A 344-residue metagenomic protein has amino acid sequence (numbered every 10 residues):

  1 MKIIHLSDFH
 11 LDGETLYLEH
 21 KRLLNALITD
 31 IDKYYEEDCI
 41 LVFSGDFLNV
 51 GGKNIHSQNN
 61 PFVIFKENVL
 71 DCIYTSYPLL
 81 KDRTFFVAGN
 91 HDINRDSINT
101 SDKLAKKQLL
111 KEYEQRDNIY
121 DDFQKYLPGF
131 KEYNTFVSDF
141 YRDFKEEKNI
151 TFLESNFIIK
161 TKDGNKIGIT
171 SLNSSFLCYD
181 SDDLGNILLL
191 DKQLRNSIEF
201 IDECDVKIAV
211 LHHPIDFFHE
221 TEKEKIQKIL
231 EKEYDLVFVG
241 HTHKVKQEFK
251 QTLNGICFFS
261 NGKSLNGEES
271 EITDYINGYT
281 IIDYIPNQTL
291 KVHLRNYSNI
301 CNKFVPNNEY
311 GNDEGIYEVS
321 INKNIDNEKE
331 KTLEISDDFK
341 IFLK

Functional and structural regions predicted by a protein language model:
M1-G13, K166-C178, I208-H212, F258-K263: Active-site-proximal beta-strand elements of phosphoester/diester hydrolases
M1-I64, V69-D82, N94-R95, N196-E203: N-terminal active-site segment of His-dependent metallophosphoesterases
D8, D46, F65, G89 (+4 more regions): Divalent metal-coordination and catalytic microenvironments
H10-T15, L48-G52, F86-S101, Y179 (+3 more regions): Active-site environment of divalent metal-dependent phosphoester hydrolases
V63-L188: Extended active-site neighborhood of metal-dependent phosphoesterases/phosphodiesterases
S174-F238, T242, Q247: Active-site-proximal segments of metal-dependent phosphoesterases and phosphodiesterases across multiple
D216-H293: Conserved beta-sheet core of the metallophosphoesterase superfamily
D283-K344: A short C-terminal boundary segment appended to hydrolase-like catalytic domains
